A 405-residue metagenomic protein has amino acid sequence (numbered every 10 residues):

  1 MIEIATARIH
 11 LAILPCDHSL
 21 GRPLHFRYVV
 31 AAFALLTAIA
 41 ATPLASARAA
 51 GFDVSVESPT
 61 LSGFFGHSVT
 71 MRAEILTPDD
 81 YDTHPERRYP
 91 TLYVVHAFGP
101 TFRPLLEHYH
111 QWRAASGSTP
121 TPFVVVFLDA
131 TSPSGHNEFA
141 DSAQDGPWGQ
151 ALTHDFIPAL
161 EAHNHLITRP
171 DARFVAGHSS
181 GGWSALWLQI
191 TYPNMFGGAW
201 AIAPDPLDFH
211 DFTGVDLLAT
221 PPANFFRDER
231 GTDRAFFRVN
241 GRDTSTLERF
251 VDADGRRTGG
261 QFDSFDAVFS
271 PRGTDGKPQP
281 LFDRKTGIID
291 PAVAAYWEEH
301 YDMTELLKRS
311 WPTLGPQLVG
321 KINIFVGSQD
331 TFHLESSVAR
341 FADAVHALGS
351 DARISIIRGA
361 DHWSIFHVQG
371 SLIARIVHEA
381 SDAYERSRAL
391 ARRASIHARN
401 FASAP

Functional and structural regions predicted by a protein language model:
M1-F26: N-terminal secretory signal peptides that target proteins for export/translocation
V30-A41: Bacterial N-terminal signal peptides
S46-P405: Non-catalytic cap/lid and distal C-terminal segments of serine-dependent acyl enzymes
